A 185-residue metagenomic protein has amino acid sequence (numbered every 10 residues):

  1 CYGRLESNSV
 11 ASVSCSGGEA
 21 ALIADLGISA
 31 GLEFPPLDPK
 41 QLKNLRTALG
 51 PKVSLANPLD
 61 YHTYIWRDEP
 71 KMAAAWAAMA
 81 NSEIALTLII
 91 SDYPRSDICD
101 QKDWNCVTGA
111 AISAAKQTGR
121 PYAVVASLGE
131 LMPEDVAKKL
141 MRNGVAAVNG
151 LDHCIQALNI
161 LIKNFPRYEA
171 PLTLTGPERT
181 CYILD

Functional and structural regions predicted by a protein language model:
C1-S14, G18, A24-F34, K102 (+1 more regions): Peripheral docking tails and interdomain loops at the edges of cofactor- or intermediate-handling domains
E6-R95, C99: Short glycine-cluster motifs
